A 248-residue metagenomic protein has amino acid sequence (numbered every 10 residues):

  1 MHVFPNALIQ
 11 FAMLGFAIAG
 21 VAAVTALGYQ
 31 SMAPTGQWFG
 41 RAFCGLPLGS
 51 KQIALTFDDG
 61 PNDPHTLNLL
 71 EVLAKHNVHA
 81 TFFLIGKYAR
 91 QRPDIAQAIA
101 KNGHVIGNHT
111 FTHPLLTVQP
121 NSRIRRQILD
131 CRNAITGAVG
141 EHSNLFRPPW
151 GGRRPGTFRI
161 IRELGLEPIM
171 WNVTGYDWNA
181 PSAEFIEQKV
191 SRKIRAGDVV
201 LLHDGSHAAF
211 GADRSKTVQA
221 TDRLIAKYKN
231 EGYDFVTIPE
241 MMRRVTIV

Functional and structural regions predicted by a protein language model:
M1-L55, N62-N77, Q91-D94, D222-A226 (+1 more regions): N-terminal pre-catalytic segment of deacetylase/amide-hydrolase enzymes
S31-T117, R123, Q127-D130, A134 (+2 more regions): Active-site beta->alpha N-cap acidic-glycine motif
S50-I53, H76-A80, N102-H104, G140-N144 (+3 more regions): Short, well-ordered coil/turn segments that N-cap beta-strands
Q97, N121-I128, A183-Q188, R214-T221: Charged helix-capping and loop-helix junction motifs
P114-Q119, H207-G211: A short acidic, helix-capping loop that chelates divalent metal ions and anchors anionic groups
G152, F158-I194, Y233-R244: His/Asp/Glu-enriched short active-site or ligand-binding loop at hydrolase and phosphoryl-transfer sites
S191-P239: Catalytic grooves of carbohydrate-active enzymes
